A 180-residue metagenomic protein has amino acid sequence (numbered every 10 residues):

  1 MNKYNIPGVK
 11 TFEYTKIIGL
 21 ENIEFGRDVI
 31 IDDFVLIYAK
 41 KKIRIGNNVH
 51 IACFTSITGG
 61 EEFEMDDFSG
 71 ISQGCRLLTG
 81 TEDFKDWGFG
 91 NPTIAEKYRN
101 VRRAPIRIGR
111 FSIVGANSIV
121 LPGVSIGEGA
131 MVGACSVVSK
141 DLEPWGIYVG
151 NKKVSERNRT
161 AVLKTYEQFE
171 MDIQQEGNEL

Functional and structural regions predicted by a protein language model:
M1-D28, Q174-L180: Extended, small-residue-rich solenoid/repeat segments and analogous flexible loops that form exposed scaffolds
E13, I18-F25, I30-P122, N151-A161: Flexible, glycine/small-residue-enriched loop-and-beta-strand segment within the central core of proteins
C75, E82-D83, S125, S136-V137 (+1 more regions): Flexible glycine-rich beta->alpha loop in the catalytic core of nucleotide-sugar glycosyltransferases
F111, G129, G146: Catalytic-loop signature of eukaryotic-like protein kinases
A116-A130, S136-S139: Beta-rich strand-turn-strand
E143-P144, V149-K152: Acidic, glycine-centered active-site loop in nucleotide-sugar glycosyltransferases
S155-N178: Short, basic/aromatic-enriched C-terminal tail that caps enzymatic domains
